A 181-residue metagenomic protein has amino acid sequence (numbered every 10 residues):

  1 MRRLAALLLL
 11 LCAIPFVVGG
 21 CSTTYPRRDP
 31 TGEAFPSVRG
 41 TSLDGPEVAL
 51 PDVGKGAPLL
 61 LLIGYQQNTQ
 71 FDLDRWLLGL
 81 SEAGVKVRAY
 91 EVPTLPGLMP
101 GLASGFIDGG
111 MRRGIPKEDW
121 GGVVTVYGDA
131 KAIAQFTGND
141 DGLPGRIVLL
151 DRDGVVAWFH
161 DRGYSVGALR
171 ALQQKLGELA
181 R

Functional and structural regions predicted by a protein language model:
M1-L8: Bacterial N-terminal signal peptides that target proteins for export
V18-G20: C-terminal motif of bacterial Sec signal peptides marking the signal peptidase cleavage site
T24-P51, W120: N-terminal "domain-start" segment that seeds a small globular fold
D52-L73: Short active-site neighborhood of thiol/selenol oxidoreductases, capturing the structured segment around
N68-L78, L172-R181: Short, solvent-exposed cationic patches
T69-P116: Structural microenvironment flanking redox-active thiols in thiol-disulfide oxidoreductases
Y90-V92, G105-L143: Short, internal strand/loop/helix patches that form the active-site neighborhood or redox-interaction surface
A134-Q135, G142-R181: Thiol-/selenol-based redox modules, centered on thioredoxin-like and closely related oxidoreductase domains
